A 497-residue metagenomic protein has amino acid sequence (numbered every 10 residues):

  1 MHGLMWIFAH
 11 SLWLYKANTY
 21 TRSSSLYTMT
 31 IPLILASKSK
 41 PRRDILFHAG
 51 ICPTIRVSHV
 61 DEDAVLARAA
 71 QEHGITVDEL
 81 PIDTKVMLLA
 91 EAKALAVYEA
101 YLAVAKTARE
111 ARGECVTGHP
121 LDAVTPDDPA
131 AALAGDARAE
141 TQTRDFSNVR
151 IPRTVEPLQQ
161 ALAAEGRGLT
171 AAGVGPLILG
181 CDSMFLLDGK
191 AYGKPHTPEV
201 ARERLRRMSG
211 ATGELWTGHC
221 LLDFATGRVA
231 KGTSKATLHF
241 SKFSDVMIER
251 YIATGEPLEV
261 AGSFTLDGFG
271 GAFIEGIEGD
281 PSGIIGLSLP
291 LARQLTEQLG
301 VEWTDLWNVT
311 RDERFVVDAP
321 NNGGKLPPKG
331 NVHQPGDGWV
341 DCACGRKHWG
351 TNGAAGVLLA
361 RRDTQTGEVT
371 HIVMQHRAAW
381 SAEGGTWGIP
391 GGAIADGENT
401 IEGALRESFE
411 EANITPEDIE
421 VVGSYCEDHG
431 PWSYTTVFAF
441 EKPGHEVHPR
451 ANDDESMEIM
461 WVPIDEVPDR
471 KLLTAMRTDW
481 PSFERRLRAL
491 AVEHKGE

Functional and structural regions predicted by a protein language model:
S11, S23-S25, S147: Serine residues within intrinsically disordered or low-complexity segments
T30-I51: N-terminal beta1-alpha1 ligand-phosphate binding loop
T30-L33, E72-F315: Anionic-ligand binding patches
P53-E62: A short beta-strand-loop structural module common to alpha/beta enzyme folds
A132-L133, E313-T386, G392-H445, A489-E497: N-terminal leader/linker segments that precede catalytic domains of diphosphate-processing enzymes
H239-S241, H448-A489: NUDIX/MutT-family hydrolases
